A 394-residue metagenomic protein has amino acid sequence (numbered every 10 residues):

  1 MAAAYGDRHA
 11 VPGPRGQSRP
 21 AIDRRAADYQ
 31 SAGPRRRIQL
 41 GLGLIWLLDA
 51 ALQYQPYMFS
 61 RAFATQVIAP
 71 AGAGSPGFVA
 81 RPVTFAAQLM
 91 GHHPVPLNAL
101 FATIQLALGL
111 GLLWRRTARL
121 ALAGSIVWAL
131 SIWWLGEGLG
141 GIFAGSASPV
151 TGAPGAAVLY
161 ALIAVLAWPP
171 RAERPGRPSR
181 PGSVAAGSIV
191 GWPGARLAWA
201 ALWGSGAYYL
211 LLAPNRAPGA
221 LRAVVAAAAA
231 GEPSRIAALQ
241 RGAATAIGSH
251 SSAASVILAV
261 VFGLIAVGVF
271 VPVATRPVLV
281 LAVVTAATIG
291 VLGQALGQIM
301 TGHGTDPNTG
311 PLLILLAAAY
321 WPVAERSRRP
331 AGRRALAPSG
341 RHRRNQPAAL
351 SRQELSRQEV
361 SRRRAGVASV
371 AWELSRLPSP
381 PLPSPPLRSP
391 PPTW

Functional and structural regions predicted by a protein language model:
M1-A107, W114-R352, A368-S379, P385 (+1 more regions): Extended, low-polarity transmembrane helix blocks
L355, R362-A365: Compositionally biased, low-complexity intrinsically disordered regions
